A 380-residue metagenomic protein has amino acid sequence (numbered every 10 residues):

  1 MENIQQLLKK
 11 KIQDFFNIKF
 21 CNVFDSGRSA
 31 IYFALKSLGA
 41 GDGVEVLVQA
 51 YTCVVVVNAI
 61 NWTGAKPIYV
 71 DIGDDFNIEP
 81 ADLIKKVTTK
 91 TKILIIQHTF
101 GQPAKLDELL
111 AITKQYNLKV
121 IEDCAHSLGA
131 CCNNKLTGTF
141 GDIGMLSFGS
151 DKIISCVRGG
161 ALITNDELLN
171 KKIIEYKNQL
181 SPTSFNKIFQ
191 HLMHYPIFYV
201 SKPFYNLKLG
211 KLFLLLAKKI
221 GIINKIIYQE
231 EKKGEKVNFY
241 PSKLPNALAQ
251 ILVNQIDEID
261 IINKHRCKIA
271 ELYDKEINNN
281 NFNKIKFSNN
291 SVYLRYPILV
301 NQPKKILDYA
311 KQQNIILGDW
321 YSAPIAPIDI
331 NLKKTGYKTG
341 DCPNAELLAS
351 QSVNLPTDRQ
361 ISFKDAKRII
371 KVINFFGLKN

Functional and structural regions predicted by a protein language model:
Q5-E45, V56-W62, Y69, K135: Phosphate-binding glycine-rich loop
K66-D75, G318: Short beta-strand->loop structural element characteristic of the AMP-binding/adenylate-forming
D75-K172: Active-site phosphate-binding strand-loop segment of PLP-dependent enzymes
T99, M145-V157, I174-N186, I197-G210: Active-site PLP-lysine loop of aminotransferase-like
Q179-S184, I226-E230, D260-K284, K305-Q312: Conserved PLP-dependent catalytic core of the aminotransferase class-I/II
P182-V253, D257, K264: Alpha-helical membrane-targeting segments
T183-Q190, L272, N283-F287, P303-D341 (+1 more regions): Conserved PLP cofactor-binding pocket of PLP-dependent enzymes
V237-I256, C267-D274, N283-P297: Conserved glycine-rich beta-strand-loop-beta hairpin in the small C-terminal domain of fold type I
